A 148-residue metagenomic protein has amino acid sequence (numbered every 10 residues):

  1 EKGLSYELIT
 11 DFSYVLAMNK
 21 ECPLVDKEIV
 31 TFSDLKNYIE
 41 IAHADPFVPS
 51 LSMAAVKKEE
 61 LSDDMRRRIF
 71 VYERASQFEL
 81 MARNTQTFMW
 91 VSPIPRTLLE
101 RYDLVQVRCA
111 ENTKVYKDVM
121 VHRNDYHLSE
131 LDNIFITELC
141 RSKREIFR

Functional and structural regions predicted by a protein language model:
K2-F12, S76-D125: Beta-alpha-beta core module
K2-Y14, M18-E40: Flexible hinge/capping segments at coil-to-helix
A17-P23, K117-L128: A bilobed periplasmic-binding-protein/Venus flytrap-type ligand-binding module shared by bacterial periplasmic
K20, F47, V91-I94: Short secondary-structure boundary segments
F32, Y38-S62, S129, I146: Secondary-structure junction motif
A42-H43, D63-R74: Short beta-strand-to-loop elements that line the ligand-binding cleft of bilobed periplasmic-binding protein-like
H127-L139: Short amphipathic alpha-helical coupling segments at ligand-binding clamshell hinges and other catalytic/signaling
L139-R148: Periplasmic-binding protein-like
